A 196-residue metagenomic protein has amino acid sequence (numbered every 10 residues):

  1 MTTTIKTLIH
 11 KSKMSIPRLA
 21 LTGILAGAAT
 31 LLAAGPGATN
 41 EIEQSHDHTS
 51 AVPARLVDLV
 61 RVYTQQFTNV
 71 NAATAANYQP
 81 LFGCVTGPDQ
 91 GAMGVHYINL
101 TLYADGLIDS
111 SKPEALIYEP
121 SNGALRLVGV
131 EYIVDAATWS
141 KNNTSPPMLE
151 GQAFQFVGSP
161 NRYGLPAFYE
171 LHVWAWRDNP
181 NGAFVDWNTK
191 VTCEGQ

Functional and structural regions predicted by a protein language model:
M1-I16: N-terminal secretory signal peptides that target proteins for export/translocation
A20-L31: Bacterial N-terminal signal peptides
A29, A33, Y97-L100: Residues at secondary-structure transition points
T30-H46: Bacterial Sec-dependent N-terminal signal peptides
E41-Q196: Primary mode marks residue(s) on the alpha4-beta5-alpha5 output face of response regulator receiver
